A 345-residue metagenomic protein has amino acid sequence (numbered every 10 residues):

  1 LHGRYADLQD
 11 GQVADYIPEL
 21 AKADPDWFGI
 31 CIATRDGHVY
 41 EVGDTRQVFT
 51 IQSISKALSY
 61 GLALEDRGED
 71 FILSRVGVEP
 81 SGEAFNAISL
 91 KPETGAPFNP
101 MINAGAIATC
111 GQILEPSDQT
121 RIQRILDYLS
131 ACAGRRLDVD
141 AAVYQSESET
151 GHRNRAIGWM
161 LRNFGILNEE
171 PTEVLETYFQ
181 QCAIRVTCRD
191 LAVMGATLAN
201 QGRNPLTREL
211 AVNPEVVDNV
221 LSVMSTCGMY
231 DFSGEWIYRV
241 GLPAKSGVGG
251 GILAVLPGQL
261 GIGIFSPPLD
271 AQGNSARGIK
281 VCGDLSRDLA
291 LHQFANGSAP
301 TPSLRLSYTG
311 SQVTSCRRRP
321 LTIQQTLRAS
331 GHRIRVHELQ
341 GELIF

Functional and structural regions predicted by a protein language model:
L1-G3, L8-D10, A63-Q181, R189 (+1 more regions): Active-site-adjacent helix/loop patches that line small-molecule binding or acyl-intermediate pockets
Y5-V42, L253-A254: A short, well-structured edge-of-sheet supersecondary motif
L20-A23, F98-N99, E149, A183 (+2 more regions): Short Gly/Pro-enriched turn/cap motifs at secondary-structure boundaries
D36-G37, T50-I72, M194, I262: Active-site SXXK
R46-V48: A short acidic/small-residue loop/turn micro-motif
A57, R185-N204, N219, L256-P267: Active-site-proximal alpha-helical segments within enzyme catalytic domains
L206-I279, D284, D288-T314: Conserved SxxK-family serine transpeptidase/carboxypeptidase catalytic domain of penicillin-binding proteins
H292-F345: The feature marks cytosolic C-terminal regulatory regions of anion transporters and related permeases
